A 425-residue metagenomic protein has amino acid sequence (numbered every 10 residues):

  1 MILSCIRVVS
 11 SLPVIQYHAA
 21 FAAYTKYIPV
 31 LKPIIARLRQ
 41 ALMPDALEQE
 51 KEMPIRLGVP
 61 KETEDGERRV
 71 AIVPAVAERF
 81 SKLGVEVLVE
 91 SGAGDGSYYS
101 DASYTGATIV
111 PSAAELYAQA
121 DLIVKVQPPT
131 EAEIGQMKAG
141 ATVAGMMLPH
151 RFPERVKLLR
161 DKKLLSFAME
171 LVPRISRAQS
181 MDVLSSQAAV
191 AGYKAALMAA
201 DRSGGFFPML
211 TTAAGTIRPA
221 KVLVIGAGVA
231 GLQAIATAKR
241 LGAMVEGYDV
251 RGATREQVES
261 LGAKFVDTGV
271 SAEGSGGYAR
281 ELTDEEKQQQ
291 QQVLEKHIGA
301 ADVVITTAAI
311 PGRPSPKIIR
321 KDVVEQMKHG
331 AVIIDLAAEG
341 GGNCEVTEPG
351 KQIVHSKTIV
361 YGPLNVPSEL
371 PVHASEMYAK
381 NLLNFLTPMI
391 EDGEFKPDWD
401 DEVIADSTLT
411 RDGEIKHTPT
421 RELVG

Functional and structural regions predicted by a protein language model:
L47-L158, K162: An N-terminal-biased, well-structured beta-alpha scaffold segment characteristic of Rossmann-like dinucleotide-binding
K61, D65-K82, E86-V89, L210-H297: Glycine-rich phosphate/diphosphate-binding loop of Rossmann-like nucleotide-binding domains
E62, E131-K221: Glycine/serine-rich phosphate-binding loop and adjoining beta1-alpha1 elements at the start of nucleotide-handling
T108-A118, P128-P129, S275-V303, A308-K321 (+1 more regions): A structured beta-alpha segment of the ubiquitous adenosine-cofactor-binding alpha/beta core
P128, V190, G228-V229: Residue-level detector of alpha-helix initiation sites
A139-L158, L165, V304-E348, Q352 (+1 more regions): ADP-ribose/adenylate-binding Rossmann-like module
E170-V172, S176-A213, A338, C344-G425: Adenosine-phosphate binding glycine-rich loop
